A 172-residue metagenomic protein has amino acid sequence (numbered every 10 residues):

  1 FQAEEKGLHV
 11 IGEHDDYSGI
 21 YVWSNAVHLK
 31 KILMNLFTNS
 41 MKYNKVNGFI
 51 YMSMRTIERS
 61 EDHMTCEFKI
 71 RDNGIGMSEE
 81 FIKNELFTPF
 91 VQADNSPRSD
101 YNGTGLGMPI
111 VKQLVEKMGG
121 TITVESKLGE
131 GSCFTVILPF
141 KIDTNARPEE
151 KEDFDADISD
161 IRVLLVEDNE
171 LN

Functional and structural regions predicted by a protein language model:
F1, I75-G76: Glycine-rich G1-box
E5, E80, T135-L164: Disordered, acidic interdomain junction associated with two-component signaling
Y21-S24: Conserved micro-motifs of the catalytic ATP-binding
S40-M41: Short helix-loop "hinge" at the ATP-lid/N-box region of the Bergerat-fold HATPase_c
M77-Q92: Short conserved segment of the HATPase_c
N102, G107, V111: Short alpha-helical Gxxx[C/S/T] motif in the catalytic ATP-binding
